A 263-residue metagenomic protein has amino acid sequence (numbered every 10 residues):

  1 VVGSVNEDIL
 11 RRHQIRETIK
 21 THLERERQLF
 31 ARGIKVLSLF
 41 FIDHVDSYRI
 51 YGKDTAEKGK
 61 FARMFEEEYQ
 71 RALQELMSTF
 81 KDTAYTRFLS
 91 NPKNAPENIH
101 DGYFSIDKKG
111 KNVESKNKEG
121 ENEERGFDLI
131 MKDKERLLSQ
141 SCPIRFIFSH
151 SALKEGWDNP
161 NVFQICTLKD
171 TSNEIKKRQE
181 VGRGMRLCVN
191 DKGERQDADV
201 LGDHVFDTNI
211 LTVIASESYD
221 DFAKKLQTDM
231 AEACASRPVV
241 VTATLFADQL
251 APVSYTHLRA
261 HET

Functional and structural regions predicted by a protein language model:
V1-I147, E155, T171-S172: Conserved C-terminal RecA-like helicase domain
A31-V36, T79-F88, G193-V205, E232 (+1 more regions): Short, glycine/acidic-rich hinge or "gate" loops at secondary-structure transitions that mediate conformational
R49, F222-K224: Extracytoplasmic/secreted cell-surface and envelope-processing proteins
G52-K60, F163-K169, E180-G184, L226-E232: Short secondary-structure boundary/capping segments
E68-A72, R183, L187, A233: Phosphate/oxyanion-binding loops and surfaces in catalytic or ligand/nucleic-acid-binding neighborhoods
N117, E121-D221: Conserved RecA-like P-loop NTPase helicase motor core
P238-Y255: Intrinsically disordered, low-complexity intracellular terminal segments
T256-T263: Conserved small/polar residues in nucleotide/adenosyl-binding loops
